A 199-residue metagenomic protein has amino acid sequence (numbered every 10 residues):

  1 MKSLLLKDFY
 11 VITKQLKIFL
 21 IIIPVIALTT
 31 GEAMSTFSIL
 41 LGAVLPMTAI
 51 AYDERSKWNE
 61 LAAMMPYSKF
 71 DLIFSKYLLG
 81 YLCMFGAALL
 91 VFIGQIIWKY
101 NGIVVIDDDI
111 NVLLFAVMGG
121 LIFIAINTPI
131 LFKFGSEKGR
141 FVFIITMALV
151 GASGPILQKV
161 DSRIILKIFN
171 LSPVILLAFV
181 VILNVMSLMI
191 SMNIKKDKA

Functional and structural regions predicted by a protein language model:
M1-K57, S75-A199: Hydrophobic alpha-helical transmembrane segments of membrane proteins
E60: Surface-exposed charge patches
A63: Short, surface-exposed acidic-centric catalytic microdomains
D71-I73: Alpha-helix N-cap/helix-start motif at helix boundaries, enriched for small hydrophobics
